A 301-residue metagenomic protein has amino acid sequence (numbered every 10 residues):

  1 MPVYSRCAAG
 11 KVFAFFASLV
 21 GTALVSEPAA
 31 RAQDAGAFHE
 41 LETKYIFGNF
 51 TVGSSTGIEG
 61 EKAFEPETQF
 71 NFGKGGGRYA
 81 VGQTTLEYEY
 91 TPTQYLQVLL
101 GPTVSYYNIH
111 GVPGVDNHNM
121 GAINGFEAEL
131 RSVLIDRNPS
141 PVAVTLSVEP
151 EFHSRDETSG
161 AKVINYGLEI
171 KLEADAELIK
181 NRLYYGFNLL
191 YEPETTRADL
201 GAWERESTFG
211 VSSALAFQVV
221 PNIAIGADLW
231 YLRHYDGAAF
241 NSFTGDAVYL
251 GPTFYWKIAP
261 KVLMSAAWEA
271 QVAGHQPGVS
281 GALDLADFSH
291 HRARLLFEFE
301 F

Functional and structural regions predicted by a protein language model:
M1-E42: Cleavable N-terminal export/targeting peptides
A32-F301: Transmembrane beta-barrel domains of Gram-negative outer membranes and organellar outer membranes
